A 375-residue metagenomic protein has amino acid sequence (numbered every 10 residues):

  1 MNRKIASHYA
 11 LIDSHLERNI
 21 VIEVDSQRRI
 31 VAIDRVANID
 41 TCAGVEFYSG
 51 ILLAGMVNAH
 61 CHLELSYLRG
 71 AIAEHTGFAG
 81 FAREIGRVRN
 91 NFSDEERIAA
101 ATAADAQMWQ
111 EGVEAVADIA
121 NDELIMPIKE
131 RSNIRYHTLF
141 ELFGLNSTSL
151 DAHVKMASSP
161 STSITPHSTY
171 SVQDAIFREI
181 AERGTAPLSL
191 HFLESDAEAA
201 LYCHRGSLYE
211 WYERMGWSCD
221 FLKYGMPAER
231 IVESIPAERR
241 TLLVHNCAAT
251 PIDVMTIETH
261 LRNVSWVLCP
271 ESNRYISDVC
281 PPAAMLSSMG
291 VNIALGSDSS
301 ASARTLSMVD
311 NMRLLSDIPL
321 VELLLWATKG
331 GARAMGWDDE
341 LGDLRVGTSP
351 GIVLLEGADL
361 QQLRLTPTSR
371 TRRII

Functional and structural regions predicted by a protein language model:
M1-I20, T328-I375: Active-site microenvironment of metallo-dependent hydrolases
N2-A10, A37-G80, T102: Replace "His-x-His-based motif
E23, I51-L52, Y67-R131, H153-S159: Alpha-helical scaffold segments that flank or form the walls of functional sites
G55-A59, V116-A117, Y136-F140, T162-P166 (+4 more regions): Hydrophobic faces of well-ordered beta-strands that scaffold small-molecule active sites in alpha/beta enzyme cores
Y67-A99, H137, D196-R239, L315: Active-site gating loops and adjacent loop-to-helix segments of metal-dependent hydrolytic enzymes
N133-Y136, R183-P187, P236-T241, T256-V267 (+1 more regions): Glycine-enriched alpha-helix->loop->beta-strand junction motifs that scaffold or abut catalytic
T165-A181, H245-A248, R274-S277: Active-site glycine- and acidic-residue-rich loops that bind and position anionic ligands or nucleotide-like cofactors
Y209, S234-A237, C269-P270, V279-G357: His/Asp/Glu-enriched, well-ordered alpha-helical/loop segment that forms or immediately abuts the divalent-metal
